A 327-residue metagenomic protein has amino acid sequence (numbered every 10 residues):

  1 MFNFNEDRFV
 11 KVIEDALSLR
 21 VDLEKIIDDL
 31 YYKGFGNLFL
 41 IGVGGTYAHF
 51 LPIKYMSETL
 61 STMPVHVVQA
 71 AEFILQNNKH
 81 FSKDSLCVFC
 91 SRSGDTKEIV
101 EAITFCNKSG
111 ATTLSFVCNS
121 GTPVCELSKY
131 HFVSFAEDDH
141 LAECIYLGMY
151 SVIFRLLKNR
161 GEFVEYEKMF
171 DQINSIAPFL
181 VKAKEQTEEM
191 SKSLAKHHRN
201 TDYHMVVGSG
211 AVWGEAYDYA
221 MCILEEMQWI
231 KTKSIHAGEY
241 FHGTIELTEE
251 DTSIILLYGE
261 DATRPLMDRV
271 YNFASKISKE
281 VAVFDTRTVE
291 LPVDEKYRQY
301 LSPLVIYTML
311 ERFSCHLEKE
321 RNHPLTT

Functional and structural regions predicted by a protein language model:
F2-N37, D138-L141, F154-I235, L325-T327: Active-site phosphate/pyrophosphate-binding segments
V21-I26, E72-K79, F241-T244: Structural motif
Y31, G36-E167, S209, L257-T286: Glycine-rich phosphate-binding loops that contact phosphosugars or nucleotide phosphates
D84-L86, E249-Y258, E295-I306, L310: Short basic, glycine-rich beta-strand/loop surfaces that mediate nucleic-acid
S120-Y130, T244-L247, E290-Q299: Glycine-rich, charge-decorated loop segments at or immediately adjacent to ligand/cofactor-binding or catalytic sites
N174, A282-T286, P303: Aromatic-enriched
W213-V281: Internal helical hairpin/lid segments
S275-K276, R287-L325: Structured C-terminal subdomain patch of bacterial secreted/periplasmic proteins
